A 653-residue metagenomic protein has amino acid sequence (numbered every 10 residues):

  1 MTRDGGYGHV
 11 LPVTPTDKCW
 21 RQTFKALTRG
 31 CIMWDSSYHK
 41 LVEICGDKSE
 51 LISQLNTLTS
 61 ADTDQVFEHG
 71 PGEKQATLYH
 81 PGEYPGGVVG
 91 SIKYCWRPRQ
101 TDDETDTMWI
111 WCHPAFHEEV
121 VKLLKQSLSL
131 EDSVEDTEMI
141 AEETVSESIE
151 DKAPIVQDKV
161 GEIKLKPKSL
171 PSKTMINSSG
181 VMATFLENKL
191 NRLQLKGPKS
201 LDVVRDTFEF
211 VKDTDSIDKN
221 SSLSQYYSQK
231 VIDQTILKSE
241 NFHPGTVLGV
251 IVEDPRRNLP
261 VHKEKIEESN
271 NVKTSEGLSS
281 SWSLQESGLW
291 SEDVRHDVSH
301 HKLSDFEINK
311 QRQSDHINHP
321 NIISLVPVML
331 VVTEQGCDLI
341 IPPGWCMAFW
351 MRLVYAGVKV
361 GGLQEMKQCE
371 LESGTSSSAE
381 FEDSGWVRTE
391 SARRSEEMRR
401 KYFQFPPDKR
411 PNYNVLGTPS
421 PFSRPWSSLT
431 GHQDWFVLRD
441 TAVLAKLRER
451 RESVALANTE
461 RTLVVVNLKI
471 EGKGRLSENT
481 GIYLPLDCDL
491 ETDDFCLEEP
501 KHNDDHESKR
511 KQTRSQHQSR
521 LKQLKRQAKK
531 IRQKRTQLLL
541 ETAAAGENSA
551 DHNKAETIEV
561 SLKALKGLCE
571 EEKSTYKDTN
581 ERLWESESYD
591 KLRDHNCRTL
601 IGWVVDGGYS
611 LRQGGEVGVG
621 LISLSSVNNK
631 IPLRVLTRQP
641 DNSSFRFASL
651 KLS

Functional and structural regions predicted by a protein language model:
M1-S653: Basic, glycine/lysine-rich polyanion-binding surfaces/domains
